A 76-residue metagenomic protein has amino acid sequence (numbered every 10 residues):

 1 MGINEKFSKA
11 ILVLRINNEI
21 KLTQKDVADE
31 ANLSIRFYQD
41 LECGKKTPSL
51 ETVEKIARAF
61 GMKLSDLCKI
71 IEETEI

Functional and structural regions predicted by a protein language model:
M1-G2, R58, C68-I76: Short, charged recognition helix plus adjacent turn of helix-turn-helix-like nucleic-acid-binding domains
M1-I20: A short, Lys/Arg-rich alpha-helix, primarily the initiator
L12, T23-K25, E54, S65: Residues within the helices of the helix-turn-helix
R15, A28, A57: The alpha-helix within a helix-turn-helix
I16, N32, Q39, C43-K45 (+1 more regions): Residue-level detection of the helix-turn-helix DNA-binding "recognition helix"
I20-D40: Short alpha-helical DNA-recognition segment
I20-L22, P48-E51: Residue-level signal for the short linker/turn that defines the boundary of a DNA-recognition helix
N32, E51-D66: DNA major-groove recognition helix of helix-turn-helix/homeodomain DNA-binding modules
